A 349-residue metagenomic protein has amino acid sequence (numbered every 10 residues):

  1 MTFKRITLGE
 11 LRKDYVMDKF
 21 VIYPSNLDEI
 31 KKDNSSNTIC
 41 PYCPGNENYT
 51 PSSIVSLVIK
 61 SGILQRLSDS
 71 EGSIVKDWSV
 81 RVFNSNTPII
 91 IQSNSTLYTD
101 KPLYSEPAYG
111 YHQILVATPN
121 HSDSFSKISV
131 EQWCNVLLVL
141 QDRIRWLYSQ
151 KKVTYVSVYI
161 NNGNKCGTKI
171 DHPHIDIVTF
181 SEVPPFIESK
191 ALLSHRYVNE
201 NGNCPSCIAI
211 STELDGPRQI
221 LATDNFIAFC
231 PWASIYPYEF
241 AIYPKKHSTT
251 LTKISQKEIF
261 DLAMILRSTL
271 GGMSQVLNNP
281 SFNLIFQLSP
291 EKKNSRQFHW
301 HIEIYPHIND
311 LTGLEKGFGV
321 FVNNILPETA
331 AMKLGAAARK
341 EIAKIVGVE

Functional and structural regions predicted by a protein language model:
M1-E349: HIT superfamily nucleotide-processing domains
